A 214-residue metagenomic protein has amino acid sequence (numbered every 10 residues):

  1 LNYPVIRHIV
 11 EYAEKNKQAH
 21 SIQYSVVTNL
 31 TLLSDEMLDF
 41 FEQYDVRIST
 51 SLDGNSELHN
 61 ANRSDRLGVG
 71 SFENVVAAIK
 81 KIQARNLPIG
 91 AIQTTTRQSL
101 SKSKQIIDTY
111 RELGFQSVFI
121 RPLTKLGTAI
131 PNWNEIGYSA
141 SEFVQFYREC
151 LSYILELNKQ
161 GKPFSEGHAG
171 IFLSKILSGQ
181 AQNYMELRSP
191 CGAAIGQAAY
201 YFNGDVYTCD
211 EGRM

Functional and structural regions predicted by a protein language model:
L1-Q43, I48-L58, R66-N74, Q93-Q105: Canonical radical SAM enzyme core domain
A61-E73, K80, A84-A194, A199-N203 (+1 more regions): Radical SAM enzyme [4Fe-4S]-AdoMet core and its adjacent flexible, acidic and glycine-rich loops/tails across
M214: A short, polar/charged loop-to-alpha-helix boundary motif
